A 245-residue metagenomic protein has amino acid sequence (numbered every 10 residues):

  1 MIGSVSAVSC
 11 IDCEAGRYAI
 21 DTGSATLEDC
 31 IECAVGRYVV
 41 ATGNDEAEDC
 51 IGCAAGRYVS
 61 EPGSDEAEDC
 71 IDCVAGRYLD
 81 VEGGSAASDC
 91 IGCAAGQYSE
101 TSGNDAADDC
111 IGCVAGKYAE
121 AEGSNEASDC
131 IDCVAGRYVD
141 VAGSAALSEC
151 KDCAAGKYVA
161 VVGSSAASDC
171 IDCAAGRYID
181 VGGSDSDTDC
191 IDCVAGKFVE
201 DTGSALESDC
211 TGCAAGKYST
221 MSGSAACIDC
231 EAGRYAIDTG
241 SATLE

Functional and structural regions predicted by a protein language model:
M1-E245: Disulfide-rich, cysteine-dense extracellular ectodomains and adjacent flexible linkers of secreted and cell-surface
